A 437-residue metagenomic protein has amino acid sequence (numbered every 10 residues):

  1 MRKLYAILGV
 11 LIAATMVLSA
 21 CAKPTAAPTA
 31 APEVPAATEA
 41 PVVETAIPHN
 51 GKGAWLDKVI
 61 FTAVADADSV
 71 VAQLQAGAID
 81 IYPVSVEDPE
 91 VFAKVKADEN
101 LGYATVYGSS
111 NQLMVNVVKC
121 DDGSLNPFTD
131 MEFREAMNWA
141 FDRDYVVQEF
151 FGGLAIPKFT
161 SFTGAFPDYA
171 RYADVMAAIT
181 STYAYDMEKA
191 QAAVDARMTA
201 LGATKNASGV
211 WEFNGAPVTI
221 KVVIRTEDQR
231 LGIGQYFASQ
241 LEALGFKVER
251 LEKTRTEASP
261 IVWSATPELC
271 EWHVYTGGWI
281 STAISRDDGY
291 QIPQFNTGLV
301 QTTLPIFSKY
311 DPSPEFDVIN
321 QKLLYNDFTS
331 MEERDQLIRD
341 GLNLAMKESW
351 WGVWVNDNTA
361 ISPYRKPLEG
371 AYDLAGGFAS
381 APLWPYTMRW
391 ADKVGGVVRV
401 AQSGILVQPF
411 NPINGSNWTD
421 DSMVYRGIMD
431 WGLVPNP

Functional and structural regions predicted by a protein language model:
T15-A20: C-terminal motif of bacterial Sec signal peptides marking the signal peptidase cleavage site
C21-A30: Bacterial lipoprotein signal-peptidase II cleavage site
E33-N50, T129-A243, P312-V318, Q336-D340 (+5 more regions): Append "and occasionally in soluble cytosolic enzymes with long acidic Gly/Pro-rich linkers
V43-H49, I60-D121, D144, Q148-F150 (+4 more regions): Extracellular/periplasmic solute-recognition and catalytic clefts
L56-A63, I81, N111, P217-T226 (+3 more regions): Short, well-ordered beta-strand elements
A63, M131-E135, W139, V147-F150 (+4 more regions): Extracytoplasmic/peripheral linker and loop segments enriched in polar/acidic and small residues with frequent Thr/Pro
L101, T105-S109, M114-K119, A258-L324 (+2 more regions): Acidic-aromatic pocket-rim loops
Q294, A360-P409, D420: Long beta-strand-rich cores associated with HINT superfamily self-processing modules
